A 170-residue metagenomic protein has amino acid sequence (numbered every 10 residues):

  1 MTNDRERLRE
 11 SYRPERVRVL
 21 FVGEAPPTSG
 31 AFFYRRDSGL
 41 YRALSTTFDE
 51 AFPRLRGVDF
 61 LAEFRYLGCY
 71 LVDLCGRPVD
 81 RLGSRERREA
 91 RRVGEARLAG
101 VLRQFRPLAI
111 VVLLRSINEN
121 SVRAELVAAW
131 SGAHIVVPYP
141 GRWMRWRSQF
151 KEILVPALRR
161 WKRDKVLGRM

Functional and structural regions predicted by a protein language model:
M1-R145: A polyanion-binding, active-site-adjacent surface
R147-Q149: Glycine-rich, charge-decorated loop segments at or immediately adjacent to ligand/cofactor-binding or catalytic sites
K151-M170: A polyampholytic, Gly/Pro-enriched intrinsically disordered region
